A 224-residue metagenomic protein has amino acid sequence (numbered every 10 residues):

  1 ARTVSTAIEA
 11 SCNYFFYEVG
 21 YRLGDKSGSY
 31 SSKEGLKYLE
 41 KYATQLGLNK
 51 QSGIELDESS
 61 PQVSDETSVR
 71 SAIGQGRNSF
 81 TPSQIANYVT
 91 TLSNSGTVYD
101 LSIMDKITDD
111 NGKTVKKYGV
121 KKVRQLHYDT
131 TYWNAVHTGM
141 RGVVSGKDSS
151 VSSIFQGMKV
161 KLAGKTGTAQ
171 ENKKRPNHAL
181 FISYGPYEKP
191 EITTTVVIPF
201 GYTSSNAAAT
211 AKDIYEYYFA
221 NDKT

Functional and structural regions predicted by a protein language model:
A1-P199: Beta-lactam-recognizing serine transpeptidase/beta-lactamase-like catalytic domain environment
T81-N87, N206-D213: Short amphipathic alpha-helical face segments that pack within enzyme cores and frequently flank/anchor catalytic
T114-K116, K121, T210-T224: Short, gly/Ser/Thr-rich active-site loops of penicillin-recognizing serine hydrolases
G201-S205: Ordered, soluble secondary-structure elements with a strong preference for glycine-centered loop motifs and nearby
